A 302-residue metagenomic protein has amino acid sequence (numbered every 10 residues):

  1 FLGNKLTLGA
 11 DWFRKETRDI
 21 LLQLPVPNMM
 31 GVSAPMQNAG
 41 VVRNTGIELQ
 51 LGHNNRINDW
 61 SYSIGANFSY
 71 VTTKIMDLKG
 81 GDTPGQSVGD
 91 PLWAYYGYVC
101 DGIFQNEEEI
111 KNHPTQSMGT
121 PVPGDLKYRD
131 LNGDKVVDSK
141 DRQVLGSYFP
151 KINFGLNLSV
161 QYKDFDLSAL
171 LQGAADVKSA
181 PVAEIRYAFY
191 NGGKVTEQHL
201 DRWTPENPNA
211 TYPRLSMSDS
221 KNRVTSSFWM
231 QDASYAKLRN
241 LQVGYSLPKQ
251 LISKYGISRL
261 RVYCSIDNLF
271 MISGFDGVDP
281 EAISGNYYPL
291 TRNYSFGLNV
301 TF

Functional and structural regions predicted by a protein language model:
F1-G31, W60-Y62, S69, T73-I75 (+1 more regions): Membrane-embedded beta-barrel scaffold of Gram-negative outer-membrane proteins
L6-L8, Y62-I64, L156, Y162 (+3 more regions): Transmembrane beta-strands of outer-membrane beta-barrel proteins
W12-R18, H53-N55, F68-K74, Y162-D164 (+5 more regions): Transmembrane beta-strands of outer-membrane beta-barrel pores
I20-L24, S63, Y70-S87, V177-W203 (+1 more regions): Outer-membrane beta-barrel and related beta-rich outer-membrane complex signature in Gram-negative bacteria
M36-G46, G85-E109, L200, P205-A210 (+2 more regions): C-terminal beta-signal and terminal closure region of outer-membrane beta-barrel proteins
Q37, R56-Y148: Conserved small-residue
T45-L51, I152-L158, F165, L238-L241 (+1 more regions): Hydrophobic, lipid-facing positions within transmembrane beta-strands of outer-membrane proteins
A174-V262, I266: Extracytoplasmic gating/loop element in the C-terminal half of outer-membrane beta-barrel translocons and assembly
